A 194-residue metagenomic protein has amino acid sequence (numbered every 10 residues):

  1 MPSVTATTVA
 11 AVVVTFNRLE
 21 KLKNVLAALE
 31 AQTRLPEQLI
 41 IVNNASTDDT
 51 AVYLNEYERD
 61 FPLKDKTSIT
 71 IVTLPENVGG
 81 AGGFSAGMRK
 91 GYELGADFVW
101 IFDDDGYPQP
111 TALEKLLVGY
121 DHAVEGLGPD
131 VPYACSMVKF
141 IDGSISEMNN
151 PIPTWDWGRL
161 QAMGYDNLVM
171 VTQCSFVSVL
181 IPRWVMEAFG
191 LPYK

Functional and structural regions predicted by a protein language model:
R18-A31: Short, well-formed alpha-helical segments that are part of the catalytic scaffolds of diverse glycosyltransferases
A28, N43-Y53, G106-Y107: A conserved acidic beta->alpha catalytic loop
E37-A45, T70-L74: Short beta-strand/loop segment that forms part of the nucleotide-sugar
T73-L94: Glycine-rich, basic loop-to-helix element that forms the pyrophosphate-binding segment of sugar-nucleotide handling
A96-D105: Short beta-strand-to-loop acidic/aromatic patch adjacent to the donor-nucleotide binding site
T111-M148: Conserved donor NDP-sugar-binding/catalytic core segment of glycosyltransferases
Q161-I181: A recurrent flexible, glycine/aromatic-enriched loop bordering the glycosyltransferase active site that acts as
V171-C174, M186-K194: Donor nucleotide-sugar recognition loop
